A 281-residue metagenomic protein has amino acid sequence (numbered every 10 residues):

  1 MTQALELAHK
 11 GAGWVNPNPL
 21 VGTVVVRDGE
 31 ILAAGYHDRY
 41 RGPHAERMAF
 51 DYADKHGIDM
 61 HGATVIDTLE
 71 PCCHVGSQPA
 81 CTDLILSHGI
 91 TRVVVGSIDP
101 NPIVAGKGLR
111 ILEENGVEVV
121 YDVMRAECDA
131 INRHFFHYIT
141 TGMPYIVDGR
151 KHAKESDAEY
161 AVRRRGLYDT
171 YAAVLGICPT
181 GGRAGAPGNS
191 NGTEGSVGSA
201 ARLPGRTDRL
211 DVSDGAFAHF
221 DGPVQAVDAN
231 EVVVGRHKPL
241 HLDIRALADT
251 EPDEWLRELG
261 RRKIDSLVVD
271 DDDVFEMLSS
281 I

Functional and structural regions predicted by a protein language model:
M1-A12, I31, G76-I281: Zinc-dependent deaminase
G13-P17: Short loop/turn motifs at secondary-structure junctions and domain boundaries
V21-R27: Short beta-strand scaffold segments in enzyme catalytic cores
A33-G35: Short hydrophobic alpha-helix segments
D38-D51: A short, polar/charged loop-to-alpha-helix boundary motif
P43, D67-L84: Local cysteine-cluster metal-coordination motifs and their immediate loop/turn environment, predominantly Fe-S cluster
D59-G62: Short helix-loop-beta connector
T64-E70, K151-E155: Short, basic, glycine/proline-bearing loop/turn elements
